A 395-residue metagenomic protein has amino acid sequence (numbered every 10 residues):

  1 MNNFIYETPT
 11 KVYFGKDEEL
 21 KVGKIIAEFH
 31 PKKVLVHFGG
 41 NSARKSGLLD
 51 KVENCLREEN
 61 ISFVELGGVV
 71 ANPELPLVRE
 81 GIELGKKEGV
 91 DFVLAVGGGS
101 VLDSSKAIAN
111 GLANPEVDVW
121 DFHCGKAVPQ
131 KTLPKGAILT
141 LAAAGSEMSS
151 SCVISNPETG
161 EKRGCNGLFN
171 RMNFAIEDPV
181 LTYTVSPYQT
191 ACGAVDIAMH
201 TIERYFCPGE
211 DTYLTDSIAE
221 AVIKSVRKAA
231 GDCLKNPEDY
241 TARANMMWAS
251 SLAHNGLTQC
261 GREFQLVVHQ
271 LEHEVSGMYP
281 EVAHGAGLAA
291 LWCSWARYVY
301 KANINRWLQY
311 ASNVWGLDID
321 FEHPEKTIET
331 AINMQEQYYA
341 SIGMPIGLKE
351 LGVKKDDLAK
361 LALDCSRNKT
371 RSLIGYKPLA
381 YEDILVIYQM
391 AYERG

Functional and structural regions predicted by a protein language model:
M1-F92, L348: ATP/NTP phosphate-donor binding region
K16-D17, F38-G40, V69, V96-G98 (+5 more regions): Fold-independent oxyanion-binding glycine-rich loops and adjacent beta-strand/coil segments at enzyme active sites
K51-V52, I82, V101-P115, M148-S149: Short Gly/Thr/Asp-enriched flexible loops that form oxyanion-binding sites at enzyme active sites
V90-K106, T140-S146, E281: Glycine/serine-rich anion-binding loops at beta->alpha junctions that coordinate negatively charged ligand groups
N114-L214, Q309: A glycine/threonine-rich phosphate-anchoring loop and its flanking beta-alpha core in nucleotide/phosphate-binding
R204, P208-M334: Active-site segments that bind and position negatively charged phosphate/pyrophosphate groups
V314, D318-G395: C-terminal charged capping/lid subdomain of soluble metabolic enzymes
